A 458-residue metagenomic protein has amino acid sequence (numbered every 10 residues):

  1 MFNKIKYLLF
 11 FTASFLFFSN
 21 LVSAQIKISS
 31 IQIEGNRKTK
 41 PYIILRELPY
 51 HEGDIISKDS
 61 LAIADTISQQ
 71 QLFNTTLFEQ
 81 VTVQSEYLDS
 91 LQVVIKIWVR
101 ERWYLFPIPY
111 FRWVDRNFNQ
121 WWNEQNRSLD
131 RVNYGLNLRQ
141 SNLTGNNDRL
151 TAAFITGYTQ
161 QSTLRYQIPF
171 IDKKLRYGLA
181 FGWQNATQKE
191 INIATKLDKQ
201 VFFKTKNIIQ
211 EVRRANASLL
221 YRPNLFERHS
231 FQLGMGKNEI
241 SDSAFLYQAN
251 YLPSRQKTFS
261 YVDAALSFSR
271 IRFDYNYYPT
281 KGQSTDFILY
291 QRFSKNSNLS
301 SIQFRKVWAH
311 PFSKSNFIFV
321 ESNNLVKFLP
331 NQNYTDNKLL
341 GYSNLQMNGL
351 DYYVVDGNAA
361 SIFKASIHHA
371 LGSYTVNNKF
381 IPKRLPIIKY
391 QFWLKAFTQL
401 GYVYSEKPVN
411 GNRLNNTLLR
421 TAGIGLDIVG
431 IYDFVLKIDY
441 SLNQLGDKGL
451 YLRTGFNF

Functional and structural regions predicted by a protein language model:
K27-G182, S230-Q232, R255-P279, V403-V409 (+3 more regions): Outer-membrane beta-barrel initiation region
F78, R102-Y104, L143-G145, I171-K174 (+8 more regions): Outer-membrane beta-barrel channels and translocator barrels
Y110-F111, Q120-N123, T163-Q167, G182 (+9 more regions): Outer-membrane beta-barrel translocator domains and adjoining extracellular loop/strand segments of Gram-negative
W113-D115, Q140-N142, F154-Q160, F170 (+11 more regions): Transmembrane beta-strands of outer-membrane beta-barrel pores
S128-Y134, Y158-S162, I209-A215, T258-A264 (+8 more regions): Residues that define the transmembrane beta-barrel architecture of outer-membrane proteins
G182-P223, I240, V320-A360, Y440 (+1 more regions): Outer-membrane beta-barrel translocator/channel fold
Y261-I387: C-terminal outer-membrane beta-barrel translocator/porin domains of Gram-negative envelope proteins and their
A265-L266, I428, D447-F458: Outer-membrane beta-barrel "beta-signal"
